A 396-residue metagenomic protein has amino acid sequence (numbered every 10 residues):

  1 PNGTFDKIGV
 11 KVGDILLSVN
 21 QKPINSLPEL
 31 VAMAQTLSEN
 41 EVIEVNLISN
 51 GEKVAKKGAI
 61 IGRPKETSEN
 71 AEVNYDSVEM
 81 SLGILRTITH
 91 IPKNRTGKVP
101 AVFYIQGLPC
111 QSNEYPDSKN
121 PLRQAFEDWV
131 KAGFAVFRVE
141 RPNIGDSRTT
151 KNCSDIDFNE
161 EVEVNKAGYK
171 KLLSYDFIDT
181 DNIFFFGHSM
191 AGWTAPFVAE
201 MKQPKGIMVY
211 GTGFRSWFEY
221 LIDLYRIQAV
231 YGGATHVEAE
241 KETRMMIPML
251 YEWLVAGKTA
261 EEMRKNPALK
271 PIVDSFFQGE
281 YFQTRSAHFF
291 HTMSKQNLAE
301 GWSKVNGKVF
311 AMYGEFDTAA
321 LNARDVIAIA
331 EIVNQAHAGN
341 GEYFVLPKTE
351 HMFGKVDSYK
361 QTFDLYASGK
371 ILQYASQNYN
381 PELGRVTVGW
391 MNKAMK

Functional and structural regions predicted by a protein language model:
F5-P28: Conserved PDZ fold ligand-binding element
L17, V31-E69: PDZ-domain C-terminal substructure recognizer with occasional recognition of PDZ-binding tails
I61-G97: N-terminal cap/lid segment of alpha/beta-hydrolase-fold proteins
G97-P109: Short beta-strand element of the alpha/beta-hydrolase
Q124-R148: Conserved alpha/beta-hydrolase
S154-D176: Alpha/beta-hydrolase active-site loop
M208-K304: Accessory cap/linker subdomain of secreted extracellular hydrolases
V305, A311-G314: Short beta-strand/loop motif that positions the catalytic acidic residue of the alpha/beta-hydrolase fold
